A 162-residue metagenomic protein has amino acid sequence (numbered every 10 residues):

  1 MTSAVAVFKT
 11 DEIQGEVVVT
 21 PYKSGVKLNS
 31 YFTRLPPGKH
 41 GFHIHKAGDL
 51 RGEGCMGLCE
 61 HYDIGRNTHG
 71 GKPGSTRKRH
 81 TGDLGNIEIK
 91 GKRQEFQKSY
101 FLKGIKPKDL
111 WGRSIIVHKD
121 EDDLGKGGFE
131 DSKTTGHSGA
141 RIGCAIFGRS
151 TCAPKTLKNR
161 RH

Functional and structural regions predicted by a protein language model:
M1-H162: N-terminal leader/targeting pre-sequences
